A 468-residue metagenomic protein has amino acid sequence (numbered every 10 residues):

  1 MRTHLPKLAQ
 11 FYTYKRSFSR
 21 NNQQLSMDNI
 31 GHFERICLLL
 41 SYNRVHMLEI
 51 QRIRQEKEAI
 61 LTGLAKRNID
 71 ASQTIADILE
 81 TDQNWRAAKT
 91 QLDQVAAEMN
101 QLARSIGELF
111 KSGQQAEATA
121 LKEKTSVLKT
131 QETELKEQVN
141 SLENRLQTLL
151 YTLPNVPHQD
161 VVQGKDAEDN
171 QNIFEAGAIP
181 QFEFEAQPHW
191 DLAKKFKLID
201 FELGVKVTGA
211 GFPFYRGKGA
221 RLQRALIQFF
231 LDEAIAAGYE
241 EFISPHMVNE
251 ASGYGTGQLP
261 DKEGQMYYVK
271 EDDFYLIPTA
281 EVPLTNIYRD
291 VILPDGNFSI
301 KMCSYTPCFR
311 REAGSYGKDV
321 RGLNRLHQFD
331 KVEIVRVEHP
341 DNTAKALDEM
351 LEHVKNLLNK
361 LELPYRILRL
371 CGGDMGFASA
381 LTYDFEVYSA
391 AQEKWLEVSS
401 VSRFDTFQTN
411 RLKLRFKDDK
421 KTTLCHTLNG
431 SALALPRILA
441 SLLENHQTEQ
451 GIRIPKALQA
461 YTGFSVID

Functional and structural regions predicted by a protein language model:
L8-F11, R16, Q24-L25, R35: Cationic, low-complexity basic patches in intrinsically disordered or flexible, solvent-exposed regions
S17-S19, S26, S41: Serine residues within intrinsically disordered or low-complexity segments
N21-Q23, I30, V45: Low-complexity, intrinsically disordered segments with a bias for serine/threonine
H32-H46: Short, Lys/Arg-enriched N-terminal segments with co-localized hydrophobic residues within the first ~10-30 amino acids
N43-I179, L198, E202: N-terminal alpha-helical targeting/anchoring segments
S72, E175-D468: TRNA-recognition modules of translation machinery and tRNA-sensing kinases, especially anticodon-binding
